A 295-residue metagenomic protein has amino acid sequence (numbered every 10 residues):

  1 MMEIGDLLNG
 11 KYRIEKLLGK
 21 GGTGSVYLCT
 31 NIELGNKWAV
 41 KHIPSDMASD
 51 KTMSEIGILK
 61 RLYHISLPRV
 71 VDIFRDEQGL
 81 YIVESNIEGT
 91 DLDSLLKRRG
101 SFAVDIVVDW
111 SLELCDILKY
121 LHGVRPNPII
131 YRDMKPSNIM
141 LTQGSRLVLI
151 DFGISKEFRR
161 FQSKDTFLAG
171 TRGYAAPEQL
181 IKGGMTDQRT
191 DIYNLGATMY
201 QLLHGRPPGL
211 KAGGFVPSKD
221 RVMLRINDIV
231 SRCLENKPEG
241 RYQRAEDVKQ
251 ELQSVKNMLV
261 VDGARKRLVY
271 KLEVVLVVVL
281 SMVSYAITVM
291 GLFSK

Functional and structural regions predicted by a protein language model:
S25: Conserved N-lobe ATP-binding subsite of Hanks-type protein kinase domains, especially the beta3 VAIK lysine
P44-R61: AlphaC helix of the eukaryotic protein kinase fold
I73: Activation-segment/catalytic-loop signature of the eukaryotic protein kinase fold
E77-D91, L95: Conserved short submotifs of the Hanks-type protein kinase catalytic core that shape the nucleotide-binding pocket
D116-I129: Protein kinase catalytic-loop region centered on the HRD/HxD motif
G173-N257: C-terminal lobe helix-coil module of Hanks-type protein kinase domains
